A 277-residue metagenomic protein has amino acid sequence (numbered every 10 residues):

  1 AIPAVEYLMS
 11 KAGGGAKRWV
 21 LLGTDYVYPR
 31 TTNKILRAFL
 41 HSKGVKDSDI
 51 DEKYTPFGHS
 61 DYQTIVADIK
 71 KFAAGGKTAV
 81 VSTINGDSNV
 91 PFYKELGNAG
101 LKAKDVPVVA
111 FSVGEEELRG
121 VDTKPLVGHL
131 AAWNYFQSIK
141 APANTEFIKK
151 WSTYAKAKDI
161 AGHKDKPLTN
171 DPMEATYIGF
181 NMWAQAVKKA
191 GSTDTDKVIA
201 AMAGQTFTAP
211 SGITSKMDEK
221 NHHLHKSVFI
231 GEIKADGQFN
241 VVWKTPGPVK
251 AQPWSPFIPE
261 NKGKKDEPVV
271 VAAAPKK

Functional and structural regions predicted by a protein language model:
A1-A99, P142, E146: Extracellular/periplasmic Venus flytrap/periplasmic-binding protein
I2, R30, V90, E174-N181 (+2 more regions): A structural signal for well-ordered alpha-helical segments within the folded catalytic domains of diverse enzymes
A16, K188-A200: Short, charged, surface-exposed loops that flank catalytic or proteolytic processing sites
G23-Y26, Y135, A186: Residue-level signal for short, function-critical loop segments
T24, F111-V113, A235: Cofactor-binding loop segments of dinucleotide-utilizing enzymes, especially the Rossmann-like FAD- and NAD(P)+-binding
L96-Y177, K188-T193, T245-P275: Extracellular/periplasmic periplasmic-binding protein-like sensory domains
G162-A175, V198-I199, S211-E219: Short catalytic/ligand-gating loop segments at beta-alpha or beta-beta junctions within enzyme catalytic domains
T206-K277: Solvent-exposed, acidic/polar segments of extracytosolic/periplasmic ligand-binding ectodomains
